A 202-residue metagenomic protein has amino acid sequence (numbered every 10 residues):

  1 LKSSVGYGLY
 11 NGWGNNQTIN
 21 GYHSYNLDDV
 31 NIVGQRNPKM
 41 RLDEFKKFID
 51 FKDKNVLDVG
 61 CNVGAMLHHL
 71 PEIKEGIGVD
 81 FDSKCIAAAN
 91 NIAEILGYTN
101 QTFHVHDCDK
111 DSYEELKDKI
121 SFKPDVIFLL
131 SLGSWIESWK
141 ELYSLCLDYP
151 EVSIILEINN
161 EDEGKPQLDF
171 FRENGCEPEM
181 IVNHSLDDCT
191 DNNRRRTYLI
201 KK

Functional and structural regions predicted by a protein language model:
L1-K52, L57-V59, V63-K119, L130 (+1 more regions): Conserved N-terminal segment of class I S-adenosyl-L-methionine
K54, D125, V152: Conserved acidic residues
L70, L145-P150: Short, conserved loop/helix-junction motifs that constitute active-site signature segments in enzyme catalytic cores
V126-S138: A short SAM/SAH-binding and catalytic strip from SAM-dependent methyltransferases
P150-E161: Conserved beta-strand signature within the Rossmann-like core of class I S-adenosyl-L-methionine
D162-Q167: Short, charged/polar "capping" segments at the starts of alpha-helices and the immediately preceding loops
D169-K202: Rossmann-like AdoMet/SAM-dependent catalytic core
